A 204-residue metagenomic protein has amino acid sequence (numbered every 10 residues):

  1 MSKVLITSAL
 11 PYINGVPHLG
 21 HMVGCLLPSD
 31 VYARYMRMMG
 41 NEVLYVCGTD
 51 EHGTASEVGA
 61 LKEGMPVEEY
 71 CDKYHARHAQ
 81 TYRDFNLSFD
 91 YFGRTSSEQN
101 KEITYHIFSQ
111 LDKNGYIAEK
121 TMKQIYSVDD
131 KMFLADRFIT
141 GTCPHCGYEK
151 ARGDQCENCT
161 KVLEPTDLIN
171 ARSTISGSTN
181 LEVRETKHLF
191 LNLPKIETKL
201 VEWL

Functional and structural regions predicted by a protein language model:
M1-W203: N-terminal, positively charged nucleic-acid-binding surface of large information/translation enzymes
